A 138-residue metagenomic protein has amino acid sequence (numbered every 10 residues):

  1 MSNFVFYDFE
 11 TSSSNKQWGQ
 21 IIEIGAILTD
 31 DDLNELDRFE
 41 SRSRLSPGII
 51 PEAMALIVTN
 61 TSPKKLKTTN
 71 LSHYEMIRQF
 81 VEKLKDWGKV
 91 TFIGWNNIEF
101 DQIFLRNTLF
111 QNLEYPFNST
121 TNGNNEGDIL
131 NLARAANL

Functional and structural regions predicted by a protein language model:
S2-T108, S119-T120: Conserved non-catalytic scaffold segment of RNase H-like nuclease domains
F110-E114: Short, surface-exposed basic-aromatic patches at helix termini and helix-loop junctions that form
N124-L138: Short alpha-helix plus adjacent loop in nuclease-associated cores
